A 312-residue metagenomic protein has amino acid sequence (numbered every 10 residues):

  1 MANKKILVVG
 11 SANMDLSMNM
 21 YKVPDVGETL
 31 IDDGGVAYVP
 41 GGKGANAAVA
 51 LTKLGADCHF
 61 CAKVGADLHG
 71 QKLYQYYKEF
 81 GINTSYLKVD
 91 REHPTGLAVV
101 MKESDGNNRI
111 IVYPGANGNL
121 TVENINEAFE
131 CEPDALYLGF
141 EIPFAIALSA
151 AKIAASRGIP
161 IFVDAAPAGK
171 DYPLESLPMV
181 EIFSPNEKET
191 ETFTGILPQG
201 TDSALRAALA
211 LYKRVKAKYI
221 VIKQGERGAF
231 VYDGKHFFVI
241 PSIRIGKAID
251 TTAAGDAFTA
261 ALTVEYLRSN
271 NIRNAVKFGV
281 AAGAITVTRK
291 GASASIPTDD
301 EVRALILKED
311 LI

Functional and structural regions predicted by a protein language model:
M1-K63, L68-K72, K78-E79, K247-A248: Glycine-rich phosphate/adenosyl-contacting loop at the front of the ribokinase-like
I6, K170, T201-I312: Conserved phosphate-binding/catalytic region of the ribokinase-like
L7, H59, Y137, F162-D164 (+1 more regions): Structural detector of well-ordered beta-strand residues that form the stable sheet scaffold of enzyme domains
E28-I31, Y38, K53-D134, R303-I312: Conserved N-terminal subdomain of the carbohydrate kinase-like
A48-D57, K102, V264-S269: Alpha-helix C-terminal capping segments
I125, T190-E191, A229, V302: A generic structural signal for short hydrophobic patches within well-formed alpha-helices
A128-E130, P173-S176, K213: Structural alpha-helical scaffold elements that stabilize or flank donor/cofactor-binding regions in carbohydrate
A135-R206, R227-G228: Conserved beta-alpha-beta core of the PfkB/ribokinase-like small-molecule kinase fold
